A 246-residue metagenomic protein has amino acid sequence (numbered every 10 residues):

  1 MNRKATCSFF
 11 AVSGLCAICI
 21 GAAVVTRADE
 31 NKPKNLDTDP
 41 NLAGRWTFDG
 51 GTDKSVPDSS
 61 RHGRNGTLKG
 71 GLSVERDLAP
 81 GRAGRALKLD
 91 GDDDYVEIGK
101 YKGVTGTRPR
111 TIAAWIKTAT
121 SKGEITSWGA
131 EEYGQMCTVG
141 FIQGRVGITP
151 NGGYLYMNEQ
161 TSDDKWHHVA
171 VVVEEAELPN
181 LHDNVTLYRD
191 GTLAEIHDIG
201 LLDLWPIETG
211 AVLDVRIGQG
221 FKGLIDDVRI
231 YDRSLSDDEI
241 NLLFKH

Functional and structural regions predicted by a protein language model:
M1-C7: N-terminal secretory signal peptides that target proteins for export/translocation
A11-G21: Bacterial N-terminal signal peptides
A23-E30: Signal peptide processing junction and immediate N-terminal pro/mature segment of secreted/exported proteins
L36-A43, G50-S60, R64-N65, K69 (+6 more regions): Extracellular glycan-recognition modules
I142-G144, E195-L224: Flexible glycan-contacting loops in extracellular carbohydrate-active proteins
V146-H168: Short, aromatic/His-centered strand-loop micro-motif at the edge of beta-sheets
N151, Y188-G191: Short strand-turn-strand beta-turns centered on an Asx-Gly dipeptide
K165-E177, L187: Short tryptophan-centered beta-strand motifs in secreted/extracellular beta-sheet-rich domains of glycan-recognition
